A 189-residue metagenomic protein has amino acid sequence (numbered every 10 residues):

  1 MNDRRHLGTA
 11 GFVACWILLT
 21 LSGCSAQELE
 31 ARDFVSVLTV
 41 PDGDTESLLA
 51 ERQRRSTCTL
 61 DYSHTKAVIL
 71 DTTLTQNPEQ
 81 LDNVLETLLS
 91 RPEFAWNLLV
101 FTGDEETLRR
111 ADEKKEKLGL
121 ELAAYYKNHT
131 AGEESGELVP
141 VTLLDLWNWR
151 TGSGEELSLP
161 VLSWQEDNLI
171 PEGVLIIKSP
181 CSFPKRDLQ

Functional and structural regions predicted by a protein language model:
N2-Q189: Membrane-proximal alpha-helical signals and transmembrane carboxylates
